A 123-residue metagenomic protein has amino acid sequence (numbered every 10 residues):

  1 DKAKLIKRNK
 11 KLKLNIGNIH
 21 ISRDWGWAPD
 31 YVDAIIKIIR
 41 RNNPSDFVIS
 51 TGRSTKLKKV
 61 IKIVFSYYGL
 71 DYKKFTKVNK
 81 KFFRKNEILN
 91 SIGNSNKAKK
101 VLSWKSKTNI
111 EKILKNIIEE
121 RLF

Functional and structural regions predicted by a protein language model:
D1-F123: C-terminal substrate-binding subdomain of Rossmann-fold SDR/epimerase-dehydratase oxidoreductases
